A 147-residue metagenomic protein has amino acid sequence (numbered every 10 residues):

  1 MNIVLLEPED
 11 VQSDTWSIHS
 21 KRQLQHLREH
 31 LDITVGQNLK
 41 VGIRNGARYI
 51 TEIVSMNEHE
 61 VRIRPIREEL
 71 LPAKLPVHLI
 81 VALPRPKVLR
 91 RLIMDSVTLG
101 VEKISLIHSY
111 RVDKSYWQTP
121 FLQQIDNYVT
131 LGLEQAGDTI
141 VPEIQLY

Functional and structural regions predicted by a protein language model:
M1-E69: N-terminal positively charged helical leader segments and presequences
L70-Y147: RNA substrate-binding interface of SAM-dependent RNA methyltransferases
